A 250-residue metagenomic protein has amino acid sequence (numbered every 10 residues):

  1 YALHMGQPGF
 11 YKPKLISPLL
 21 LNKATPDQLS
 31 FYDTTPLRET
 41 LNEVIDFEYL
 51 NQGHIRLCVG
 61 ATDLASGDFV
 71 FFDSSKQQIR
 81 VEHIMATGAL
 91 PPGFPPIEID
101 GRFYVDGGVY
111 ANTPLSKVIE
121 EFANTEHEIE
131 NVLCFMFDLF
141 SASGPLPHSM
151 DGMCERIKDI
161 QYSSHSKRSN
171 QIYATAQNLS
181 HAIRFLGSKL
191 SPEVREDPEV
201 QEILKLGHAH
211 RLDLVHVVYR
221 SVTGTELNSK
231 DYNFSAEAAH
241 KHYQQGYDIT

Functional and structural regions predicted by a protein language model:
Y1-T250: Patatin-like phospholipase
